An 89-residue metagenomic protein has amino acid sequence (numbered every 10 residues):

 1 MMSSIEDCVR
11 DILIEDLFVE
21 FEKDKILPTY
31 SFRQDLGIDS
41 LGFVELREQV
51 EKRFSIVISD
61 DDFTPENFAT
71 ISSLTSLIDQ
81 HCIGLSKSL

Functional and structural regions predicted by a protein language model:
M2-I38, V44-E48, K52-L89: Phosphopantetheine-dependent thiolation modules in NRPS/PKS and related acyl-activating systems
